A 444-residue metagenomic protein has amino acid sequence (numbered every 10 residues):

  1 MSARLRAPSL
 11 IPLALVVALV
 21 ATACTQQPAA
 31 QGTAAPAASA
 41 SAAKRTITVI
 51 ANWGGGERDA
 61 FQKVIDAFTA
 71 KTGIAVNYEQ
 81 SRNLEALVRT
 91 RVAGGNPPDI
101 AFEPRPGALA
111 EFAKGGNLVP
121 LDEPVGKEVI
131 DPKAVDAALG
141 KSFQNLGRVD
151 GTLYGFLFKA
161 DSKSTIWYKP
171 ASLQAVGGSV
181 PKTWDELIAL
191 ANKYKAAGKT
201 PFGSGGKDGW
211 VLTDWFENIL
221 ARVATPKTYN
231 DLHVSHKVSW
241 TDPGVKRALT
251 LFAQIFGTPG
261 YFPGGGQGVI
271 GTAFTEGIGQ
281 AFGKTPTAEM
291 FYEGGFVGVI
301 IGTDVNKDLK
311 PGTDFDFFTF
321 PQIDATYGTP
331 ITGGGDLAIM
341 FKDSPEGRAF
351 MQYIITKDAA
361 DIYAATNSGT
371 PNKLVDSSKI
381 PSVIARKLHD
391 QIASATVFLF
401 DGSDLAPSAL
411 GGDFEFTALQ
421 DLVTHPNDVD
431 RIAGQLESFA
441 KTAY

Functional and structural regions predicted by a protein language model:
M1-T48, A70, S438-Y444: Short, low-complexity disordered leader/linker segments with a strong preference for bacterial N-terminal type II
A40-S41, L109-S164, I188: Hinge/lid segment of periplasmic solute-binding proteins
A43-G54, I74-E79, I100, Y154 (+2 more regions): Short, well-ordered beta-strand elements
D66-A67, T287, D304-G369: Extracytoplasmic/periplasmic substrate-recognition and gating elements
A67-A138, A171-K182, Q280-F282, E289-M290 (+3 more regions): Extracytoplasmic "Venus flytrap"/periplasmic binding protein-like
L146-F158, S164, I188-V238: Extracytoplasmic/periplasmic solute-binding protein
R148, T332, A364-S377, R386-Y444: C-terminal capping/gating helix-and-loop segments adjacent to ligand/active sites or protein-protein/ligand interfaces
Y194, V234-V269: Glycine-centered hinge/linker elements that transmit conformational signals in sensory and ligand-binding systems
